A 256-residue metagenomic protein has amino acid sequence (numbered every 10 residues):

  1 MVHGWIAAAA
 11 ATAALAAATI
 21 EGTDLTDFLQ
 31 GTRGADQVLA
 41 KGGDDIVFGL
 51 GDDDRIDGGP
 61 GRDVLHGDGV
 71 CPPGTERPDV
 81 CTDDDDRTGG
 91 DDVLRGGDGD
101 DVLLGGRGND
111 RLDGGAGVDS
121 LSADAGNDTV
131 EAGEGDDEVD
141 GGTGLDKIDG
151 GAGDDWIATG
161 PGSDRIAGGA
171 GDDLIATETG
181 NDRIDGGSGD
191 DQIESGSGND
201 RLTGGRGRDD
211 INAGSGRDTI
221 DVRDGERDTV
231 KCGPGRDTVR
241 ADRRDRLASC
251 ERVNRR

Functional and structural regions predicted by a protein language model:
M1-A17: Secretory targeting and sorting signals
A9, A16, D85, L145 (+3 more regions): Low-complexity intrinsically disordered segments
A14, F28, G49, V64 (+7 more regions): Acidic/proline-rich low-complexity IDRs
L15, E21, R77-P78, D91 (+1 more regions): Intrinsically disordered, low-complexity repeat tracts enriched in Gly/Pro/Ser/Thr and acidic residues, frequently
E21-G22, G31-R33, A40-G42, F48-G51 (+20 more regions): Glycine-centered beta-turn/loop sites at beta-strand termini
T26, A35, D44, D53 (+18 more regions): Consensus positions within tandem repeat domains that build extended binding/scaffold surfaces
D221-R256: Leucine-rich solenoid repeat scaffolds
